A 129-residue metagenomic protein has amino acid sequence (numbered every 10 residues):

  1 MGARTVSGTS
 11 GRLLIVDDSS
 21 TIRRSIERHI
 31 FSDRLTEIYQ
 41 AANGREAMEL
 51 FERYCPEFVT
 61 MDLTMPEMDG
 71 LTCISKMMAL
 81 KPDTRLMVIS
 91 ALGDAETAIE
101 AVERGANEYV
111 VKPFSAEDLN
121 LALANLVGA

Functional and structural regions predicted by a protein language model:
S20-Y39: Two-component/phosphorelay signaling modules centered on CheY-like receiver
A41-R45, A95, A116: Conserved Asp/Asn-Gly motif in the active-site loop of CheY-like receiver
N43-E46, D69-T72: Acidic catalytic/metal-coordinating carboxylates
Y54-T60: Active-site beta3 strand of CheY-like receiver
M65: Receiver (REC) domain active-site loop signature in two-component systems and cognate sites in sensor histidine kinases
F114-L123: C-terminal output helix
